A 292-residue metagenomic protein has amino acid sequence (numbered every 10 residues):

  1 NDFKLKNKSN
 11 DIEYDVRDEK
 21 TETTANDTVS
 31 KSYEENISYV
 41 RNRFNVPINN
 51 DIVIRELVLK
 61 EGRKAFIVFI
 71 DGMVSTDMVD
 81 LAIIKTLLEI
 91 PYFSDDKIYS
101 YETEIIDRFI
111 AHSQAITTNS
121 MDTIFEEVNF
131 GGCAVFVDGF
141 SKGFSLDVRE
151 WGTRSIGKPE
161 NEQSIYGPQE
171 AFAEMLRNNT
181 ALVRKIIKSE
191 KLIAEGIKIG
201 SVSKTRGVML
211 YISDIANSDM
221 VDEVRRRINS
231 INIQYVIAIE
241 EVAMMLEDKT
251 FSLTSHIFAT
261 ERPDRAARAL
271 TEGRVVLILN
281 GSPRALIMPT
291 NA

Functional and structural regions predicted by a protein language model:
N1-A292: Membrane-embedded alpha-helical signal segments
